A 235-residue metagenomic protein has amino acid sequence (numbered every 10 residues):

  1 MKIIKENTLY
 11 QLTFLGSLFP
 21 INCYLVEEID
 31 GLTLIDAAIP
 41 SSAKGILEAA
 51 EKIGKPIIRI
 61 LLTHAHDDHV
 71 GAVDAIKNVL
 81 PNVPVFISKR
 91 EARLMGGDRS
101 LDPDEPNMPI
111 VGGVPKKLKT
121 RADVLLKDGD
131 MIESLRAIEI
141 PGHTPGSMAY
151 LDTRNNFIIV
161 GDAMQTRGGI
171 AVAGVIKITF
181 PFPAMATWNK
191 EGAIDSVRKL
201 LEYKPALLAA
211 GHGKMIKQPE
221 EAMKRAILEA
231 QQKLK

Functional and structural regions predicted by a protein language model:
M1-K52, Y150-G161: Conserved beta-strand hairpin/beta-sheet module of binuclear metal-dependent hydrolase folds, prominently
I3, K217-K235: Short, basic/aromatic-enriched C-terminal tail that caps enzymatic domains
I3-K5, K89-E139, T144, M185-W188 (+1 more regions): Metallo-beta-lactamase
V26, D36, I46, H64 (+8 more regions): Divalent metal-coordination and catalytic microenvironments
T33, L61, V85, F157-I159 (+1 more regions): Residue-level marker for buried hydrophobic side chains located in beta-strands that build the well-ordered beta-sheet
P40, R136-P141, P145-E220, E229: Metallo-beta-lactamase
K44, E48-K127, L228, K233: Active-site HxH/HxHxD metal-binding segment of metal-dependent hydrolases
